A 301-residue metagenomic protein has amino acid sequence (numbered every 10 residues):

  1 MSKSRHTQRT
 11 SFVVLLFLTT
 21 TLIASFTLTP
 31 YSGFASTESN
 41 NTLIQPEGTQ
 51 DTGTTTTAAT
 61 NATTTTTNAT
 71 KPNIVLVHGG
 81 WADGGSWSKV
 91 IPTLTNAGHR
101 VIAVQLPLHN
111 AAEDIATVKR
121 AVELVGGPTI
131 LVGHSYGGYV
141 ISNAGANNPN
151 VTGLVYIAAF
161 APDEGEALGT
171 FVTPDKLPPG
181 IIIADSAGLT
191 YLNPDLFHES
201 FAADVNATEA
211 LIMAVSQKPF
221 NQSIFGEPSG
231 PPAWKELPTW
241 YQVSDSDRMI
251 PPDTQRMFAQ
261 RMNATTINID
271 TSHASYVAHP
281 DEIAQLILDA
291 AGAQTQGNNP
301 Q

Functional and structural regions predicted by a protein language model:
V14-T27: Bacterial N-terminal signal peptides
S25-D51, N61: Signal peptide processing junction and immediate N-terminal pro/mature segment of secreted/exported proteins
A69-A111, T129, N150: Conserved HGGG/HGGXW glycine-rich cap/lid loop of the alpha/beta-hydrolase fold
V132-G137, I141: Gly/Ala-rich beta-loop-alpha elbow adjacent to hydrolase catalytic centers
N150-V151, V155-P194, N221-F225: Flexible "cap/lid" loop of the alpha/beta hydrolase fold
I212-A233: Active-site nucleophile elbow and catalytic-triad environment of alpha/beta-hydrolase enzymes
Y241-V243: Short beta-strand/loop motif that positions the catalytic acidic residue of the alpha/beta-hydrolase fold
D245-D270, A274-V277, A290: Conserved loop-alpha-helix segment in the C-terminal half of the alpha/beta-hydrolase fold that carries the catalytic
